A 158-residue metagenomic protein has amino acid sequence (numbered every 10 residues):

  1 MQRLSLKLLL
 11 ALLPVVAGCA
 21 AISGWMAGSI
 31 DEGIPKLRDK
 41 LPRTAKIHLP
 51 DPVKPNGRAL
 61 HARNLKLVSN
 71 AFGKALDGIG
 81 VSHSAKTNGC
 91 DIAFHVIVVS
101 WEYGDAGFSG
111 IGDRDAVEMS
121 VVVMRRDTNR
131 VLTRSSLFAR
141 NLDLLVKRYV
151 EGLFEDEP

Functional and structural regions predicted by a protein language model:
M1-L9: Bacterial N-terminal signal peptides that target proteins for export
C19-G78: A structural "domain/chain start" motif
N64-V68, N141, L145, Y149: Short amphipathic alpha-helical segments
G73-V81, N129, E151-P158: Sec-exported extracytoplasmic/periplasmic mature domains
I79, N88-A139, L144: Surface-exposed short loop/turn segments
